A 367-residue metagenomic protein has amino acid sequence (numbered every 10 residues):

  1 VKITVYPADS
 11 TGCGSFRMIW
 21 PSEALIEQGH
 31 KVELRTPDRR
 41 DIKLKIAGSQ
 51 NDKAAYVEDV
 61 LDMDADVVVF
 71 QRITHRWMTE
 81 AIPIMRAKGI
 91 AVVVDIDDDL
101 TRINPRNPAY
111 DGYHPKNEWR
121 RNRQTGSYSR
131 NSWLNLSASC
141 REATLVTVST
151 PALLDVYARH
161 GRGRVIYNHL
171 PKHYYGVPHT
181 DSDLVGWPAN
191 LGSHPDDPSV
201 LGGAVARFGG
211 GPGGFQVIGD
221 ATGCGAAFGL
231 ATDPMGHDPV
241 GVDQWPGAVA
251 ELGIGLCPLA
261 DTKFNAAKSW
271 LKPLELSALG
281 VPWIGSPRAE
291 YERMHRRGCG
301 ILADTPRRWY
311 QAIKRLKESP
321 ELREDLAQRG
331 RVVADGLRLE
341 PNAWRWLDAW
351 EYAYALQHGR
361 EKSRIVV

Functional and structural regions predicted by a protein language model:
V1-F70, N107: N-terminal pre-catalytic "stem/leader" segment of glycosyltransferase-like enzymes
D9-A24, Q28, N168-A250: Conserved catalytic-core segment of nucleotide-activated headgroup transferases in glycan assembly
A54-D59, R76, P83-K88, D98-I103 (+1 more regions): Membrane-proximal helix-turn-helix segments that form the acceptor-binding/catalytic region of lipid-linked
A65, A143, L252: An anion/phosphate-binding loop that grips the pyrophosphate of nucleotide cofactors and donors
R141-G176: Donor nucleotide-sugar binding/catalytic pocket of nucleotide-sugar-dependent glycosyltransferases
G192-D196, P239-A278, I284-R293: Nucleotide-sugar-dependent
R297-R307, R315-P320: Conserved acidic donor-binding segment of nucleotide-sugar-dependent glycosyltransferases
P320-Y354: A charged, aromatic-enriched C-terminal amphipathic alpha-helix characteristic of glycosyltransferases across folds
